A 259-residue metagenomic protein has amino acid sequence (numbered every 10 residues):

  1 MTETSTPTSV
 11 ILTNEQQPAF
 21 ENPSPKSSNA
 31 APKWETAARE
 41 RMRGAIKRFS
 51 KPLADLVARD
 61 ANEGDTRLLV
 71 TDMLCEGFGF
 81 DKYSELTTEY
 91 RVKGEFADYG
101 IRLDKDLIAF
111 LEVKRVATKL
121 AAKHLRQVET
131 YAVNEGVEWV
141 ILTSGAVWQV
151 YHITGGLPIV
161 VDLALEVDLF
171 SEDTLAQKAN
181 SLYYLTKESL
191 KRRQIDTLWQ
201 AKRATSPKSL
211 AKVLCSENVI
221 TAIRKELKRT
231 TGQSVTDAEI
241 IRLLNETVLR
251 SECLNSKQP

Functional and structural regions predicted by a protein language model:
T2-W139, V150-P259: A short, conserved, highly charged catalytic patch centered on acidic carboxylates
I141-T143: Acidic beta-strand-to-loop metal/phosphate-binding motif
G145-V147: Short beta-alpha junction loops
